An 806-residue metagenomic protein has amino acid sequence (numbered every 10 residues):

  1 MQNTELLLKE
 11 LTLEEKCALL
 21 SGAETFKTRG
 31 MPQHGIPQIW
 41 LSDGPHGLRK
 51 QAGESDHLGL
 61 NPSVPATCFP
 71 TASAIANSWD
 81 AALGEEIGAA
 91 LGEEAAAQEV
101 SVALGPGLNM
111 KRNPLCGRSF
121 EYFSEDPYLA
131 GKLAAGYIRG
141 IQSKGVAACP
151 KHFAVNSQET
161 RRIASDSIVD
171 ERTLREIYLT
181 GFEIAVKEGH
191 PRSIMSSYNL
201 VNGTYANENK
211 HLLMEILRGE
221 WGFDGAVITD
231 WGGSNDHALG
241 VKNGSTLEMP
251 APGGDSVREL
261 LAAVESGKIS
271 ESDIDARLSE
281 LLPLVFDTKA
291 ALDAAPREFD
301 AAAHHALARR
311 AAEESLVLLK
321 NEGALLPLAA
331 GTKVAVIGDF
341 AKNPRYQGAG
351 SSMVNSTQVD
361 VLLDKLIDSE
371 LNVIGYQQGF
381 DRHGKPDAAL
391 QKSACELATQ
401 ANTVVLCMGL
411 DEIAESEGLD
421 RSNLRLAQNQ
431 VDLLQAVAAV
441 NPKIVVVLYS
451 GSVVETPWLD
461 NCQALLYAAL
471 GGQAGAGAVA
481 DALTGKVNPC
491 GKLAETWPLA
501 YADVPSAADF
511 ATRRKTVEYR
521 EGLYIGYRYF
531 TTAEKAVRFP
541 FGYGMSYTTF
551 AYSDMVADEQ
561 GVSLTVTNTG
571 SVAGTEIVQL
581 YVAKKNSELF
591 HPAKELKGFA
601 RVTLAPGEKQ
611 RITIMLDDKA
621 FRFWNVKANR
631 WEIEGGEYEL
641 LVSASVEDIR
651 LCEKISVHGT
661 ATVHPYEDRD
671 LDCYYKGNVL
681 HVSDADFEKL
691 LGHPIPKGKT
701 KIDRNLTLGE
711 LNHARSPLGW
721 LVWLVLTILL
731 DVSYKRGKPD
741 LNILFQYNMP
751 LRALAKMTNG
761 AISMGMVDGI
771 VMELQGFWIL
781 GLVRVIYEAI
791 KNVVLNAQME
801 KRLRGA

Functional and structural regions predicted by a protein language model:
M1-K619, F623, E637-L641, V646 (+6 more regions): Glycoside hydrolase catalytic-domain context in secreted enzymes
W40, T71, L247, T357-D360 (+6 more regions): A broadly tuned "polar low-complexity/structure-edge" signature
G47, D368, A507, V572 (+7 more regions): A generic signature of intrinsically disordered, low-complexity regions enriched in glycine/proline and charged/polar
D618-P665: Terminal connector regions
V646-E647, E653-W723: Charged, amphipathic alpha-helical linkers/stalks
L721-A806: Extended non-globular C-terminal regions
